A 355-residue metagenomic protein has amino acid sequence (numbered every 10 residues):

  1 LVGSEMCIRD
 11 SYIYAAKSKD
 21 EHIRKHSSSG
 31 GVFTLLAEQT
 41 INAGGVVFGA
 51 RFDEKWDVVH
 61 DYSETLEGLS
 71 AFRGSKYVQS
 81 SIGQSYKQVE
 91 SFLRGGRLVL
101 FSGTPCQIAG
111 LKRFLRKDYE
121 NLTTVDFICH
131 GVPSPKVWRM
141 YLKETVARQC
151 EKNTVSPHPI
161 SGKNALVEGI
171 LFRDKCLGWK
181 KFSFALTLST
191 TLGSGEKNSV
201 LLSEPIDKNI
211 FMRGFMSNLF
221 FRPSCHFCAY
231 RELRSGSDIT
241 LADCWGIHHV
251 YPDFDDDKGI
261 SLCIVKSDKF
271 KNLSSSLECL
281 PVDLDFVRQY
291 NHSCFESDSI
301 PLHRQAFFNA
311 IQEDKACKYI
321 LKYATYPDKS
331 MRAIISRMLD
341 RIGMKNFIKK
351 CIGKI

Functional and structural regions predicted by a protein language model:
L1-I8: Short, small-residue-biased leader/transition segments that mark boundaries at the very start of proteins
R9-T34: Extended interfacial segments that mediate partner engagement and assembly in macromolecular machines
S28, V32-K55: Low-complexity, highly charged intrinsically disordered N-terminal segments that act as targeting/localization
S29-V32, E54, F101-L111, G131-P133 (+1 more regions): Gly/Ser/Thr-rich loops at beta-strand to alpha-helix junctions that form or flank small-molecule/cofactor-binding
A43-V46, R148-I355: Long, compositionally biased charged/polar accessory segments in the mid-to-C-terminal portions of proteins
V58-K87: Glycine-rich phosphate-binding "P-loop"
G96-L100: Short active-site oxyanion
T123-V146: Short, flexible loop segments at boundaries between secondary-structure elements
